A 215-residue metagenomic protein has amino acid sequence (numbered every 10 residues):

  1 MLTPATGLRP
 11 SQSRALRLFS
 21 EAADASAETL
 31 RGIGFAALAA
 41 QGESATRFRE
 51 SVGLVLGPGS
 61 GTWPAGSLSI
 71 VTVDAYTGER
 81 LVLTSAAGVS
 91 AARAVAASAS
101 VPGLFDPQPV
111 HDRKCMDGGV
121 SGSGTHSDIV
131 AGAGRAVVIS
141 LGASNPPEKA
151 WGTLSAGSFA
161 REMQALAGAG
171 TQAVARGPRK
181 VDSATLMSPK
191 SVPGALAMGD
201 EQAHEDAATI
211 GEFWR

Functional and structural regions predicted by a protein language model:
M1-R215: Patatin-like phospholipase
